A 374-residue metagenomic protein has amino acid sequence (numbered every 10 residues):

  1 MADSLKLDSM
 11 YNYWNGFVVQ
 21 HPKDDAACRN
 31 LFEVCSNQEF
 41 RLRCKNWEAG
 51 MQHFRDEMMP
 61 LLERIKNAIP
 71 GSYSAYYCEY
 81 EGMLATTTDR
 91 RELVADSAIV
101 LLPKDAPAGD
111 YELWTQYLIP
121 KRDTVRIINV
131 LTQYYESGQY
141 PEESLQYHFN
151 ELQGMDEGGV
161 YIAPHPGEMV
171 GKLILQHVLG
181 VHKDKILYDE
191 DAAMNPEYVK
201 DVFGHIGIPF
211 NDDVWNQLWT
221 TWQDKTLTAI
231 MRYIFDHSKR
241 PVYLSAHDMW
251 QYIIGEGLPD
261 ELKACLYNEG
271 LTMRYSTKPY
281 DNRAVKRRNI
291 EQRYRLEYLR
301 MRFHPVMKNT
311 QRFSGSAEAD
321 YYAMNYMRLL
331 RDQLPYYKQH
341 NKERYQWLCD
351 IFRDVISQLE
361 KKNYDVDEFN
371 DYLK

Functional and structural regions predicted by a protein language model:
M1-E157, V170, Q176-K374: ER/secretory pathway lumenal C-terminal domains and tails of membrane proteins involved in glycoprotein biogenesis
I162-P166, E190: Short His-Asn-centered micro-motif
P164, L173-I174: Hydrophobic alpha-helical membrane segments
